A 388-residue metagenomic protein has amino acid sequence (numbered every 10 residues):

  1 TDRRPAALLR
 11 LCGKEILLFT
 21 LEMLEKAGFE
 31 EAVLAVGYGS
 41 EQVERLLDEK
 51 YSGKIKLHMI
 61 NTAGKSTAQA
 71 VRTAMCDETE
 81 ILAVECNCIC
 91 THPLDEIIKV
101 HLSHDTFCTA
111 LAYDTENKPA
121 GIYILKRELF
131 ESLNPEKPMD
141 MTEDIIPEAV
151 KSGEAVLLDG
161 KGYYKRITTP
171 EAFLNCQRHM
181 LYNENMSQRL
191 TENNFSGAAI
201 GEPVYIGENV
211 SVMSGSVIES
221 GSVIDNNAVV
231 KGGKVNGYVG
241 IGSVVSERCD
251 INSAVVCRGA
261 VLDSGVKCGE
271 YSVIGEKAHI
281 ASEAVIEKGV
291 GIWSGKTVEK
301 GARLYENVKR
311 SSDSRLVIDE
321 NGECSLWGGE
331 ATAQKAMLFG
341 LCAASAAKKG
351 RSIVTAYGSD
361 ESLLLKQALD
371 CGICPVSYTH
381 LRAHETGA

Functional and structural regions predicted by a protein language model:
T1-E44, I55-L57: N-terminal glycine-rich phosphate-binding loop and ensuing alpha1 helix
V43-L125: Conserved beta-loop-beta/alpha segment of the NTase-like Rossmann-fold superfamily that binds/positions NTPs
L82, I89-L102, Y113-R189: Catalytic-core segments of class I nucleotidyltransferases/pyrophosphorylases that form NMP-activated intermediates
P135, V150-G242, D250: Extended, small-residue-rich solenoid/repeat segments and analogous flexible loops that form exposed scaffolds
A228-C324: Glycine-rich hexapeptide-repeat left-handed beta-helix
D313-Q367: An N-terminal, well-structured beta->alpha segment
Q367-P375: Short helix-loop-beta junction
T379-T386: Conserved small/polar residues in nucleotide/adenosyl-binding loops
